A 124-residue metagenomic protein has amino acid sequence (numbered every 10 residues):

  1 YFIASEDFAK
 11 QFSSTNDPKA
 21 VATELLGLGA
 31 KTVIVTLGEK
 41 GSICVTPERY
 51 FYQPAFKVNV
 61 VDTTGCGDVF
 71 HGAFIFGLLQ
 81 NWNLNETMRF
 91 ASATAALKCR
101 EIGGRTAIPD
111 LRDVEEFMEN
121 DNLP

Functional and structural regions predicted by a protein language model:
Y1-E6: A short beta-strand/loop micro-motif in the catalytic core of glycosyltransferases that engages the nucleotide-sugar
F8-A9, V61: Short, contiguous strand/loop micro-motifs
A9-K10, G41: Glycine-rich nucleotide phosphate-binding loop and flanking beta-alpha elements of Rossmann-like dinucleotide-binding
T15-P124: Conserved phosphate-binding/catalytic region of the ribokinase-like
